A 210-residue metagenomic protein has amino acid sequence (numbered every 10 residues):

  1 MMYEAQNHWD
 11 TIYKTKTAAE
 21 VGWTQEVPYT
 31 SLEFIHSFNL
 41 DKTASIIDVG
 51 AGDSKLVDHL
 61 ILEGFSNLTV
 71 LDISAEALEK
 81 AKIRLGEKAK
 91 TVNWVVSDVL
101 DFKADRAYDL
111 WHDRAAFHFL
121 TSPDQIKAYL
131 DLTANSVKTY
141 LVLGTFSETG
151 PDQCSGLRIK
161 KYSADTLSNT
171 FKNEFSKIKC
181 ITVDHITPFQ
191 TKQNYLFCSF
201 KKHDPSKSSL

Functional and structural regions predicted by a protein language model:
M1-R106, L120-L210: Class I (Rossmann-like) S-adenosyl-L-methionine-dependent methyltransferase catalytic domain, capturing the SAM-binding
H112: A conserved beta-strand element that flanks and buttresses the S-adenosyl-L-methionine
A115-F119: Short catalytic micro-motifs in class I SAM-dependent methyltransferases
